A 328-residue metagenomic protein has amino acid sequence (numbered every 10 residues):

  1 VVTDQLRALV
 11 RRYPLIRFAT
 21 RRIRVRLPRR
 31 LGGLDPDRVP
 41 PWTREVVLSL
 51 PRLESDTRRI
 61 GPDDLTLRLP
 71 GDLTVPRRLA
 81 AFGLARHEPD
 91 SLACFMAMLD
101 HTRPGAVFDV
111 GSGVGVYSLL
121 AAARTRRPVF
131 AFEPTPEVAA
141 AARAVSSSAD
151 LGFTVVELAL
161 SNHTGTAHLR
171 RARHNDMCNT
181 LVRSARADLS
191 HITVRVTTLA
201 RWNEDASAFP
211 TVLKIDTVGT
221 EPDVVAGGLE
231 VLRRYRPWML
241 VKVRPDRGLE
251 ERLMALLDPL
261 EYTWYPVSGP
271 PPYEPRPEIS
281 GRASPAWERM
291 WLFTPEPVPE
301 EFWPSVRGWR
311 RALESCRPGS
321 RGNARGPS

Functional and structural regions predicted by a protein language model:
V2-P136, A140-V145, A149-G152, N203-A206 (+2 more regions): S-adenosyl-L-methionine
F82-F108, T166-R171, T180-Y235, P245-E251: Short internal loop-to-helix segment that lines adenine-nucleotide cofactor pockets
S112-V114, P136, L160-N162, T217-G219 (+1 more regions): Short, glycine/acidic-enriched loop or turn micro-motifs at the edges of active sites
V116-L119, A140, G165, P222-A226: Short N-terminal helix/helix-N-cap motif within the alpha/beta-hydrolase-1
A139, R143-D176: Core alpha/beta nucleotide-donor-binding catalytic domains of modification enzymes
T197-N203, A208-R234, W238-V241, R247-P275 (+2 more regions): Internal alpha/beta domain cores that form substrate/cofactor-binding pockets in large enzymes and binding proteins
